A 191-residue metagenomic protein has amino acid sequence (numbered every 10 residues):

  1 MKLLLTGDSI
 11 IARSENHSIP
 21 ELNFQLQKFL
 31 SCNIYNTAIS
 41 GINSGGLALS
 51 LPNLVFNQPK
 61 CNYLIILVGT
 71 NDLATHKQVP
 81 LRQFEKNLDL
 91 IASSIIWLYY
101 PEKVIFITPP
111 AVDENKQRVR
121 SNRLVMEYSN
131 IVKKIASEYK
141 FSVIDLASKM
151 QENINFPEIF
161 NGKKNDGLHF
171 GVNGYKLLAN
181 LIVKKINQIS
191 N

Functional and structural regions predicted by a protein language model:
M1-G46, S50-K60: Serine-esterase "nucleophile elbow" of acetyl-processing enzymes
K2, N62-I65, K103: Structural motif
I34-N36, L47, L51, G162-N191: Histidine-centered active-site loop/cap adjacent to the catalytic His in serine esterases/O-acetyl transfer systems
T37-I42, I66-G69, L73-K77, Q151: Cell-envelope and extracellular/periplasmic
F56-C61, L98-P101, I189-S190: Glycine-rich phosphate-binding loop signature in dinucleotide/nucleotide-binding domains
L67-T70, I95-E127: Active-site segments of SGNH/GDSL-like serine hydrolases that catalyze O-acetyl group transfer/hydrolysis on lipids
P80-L90, S121-S129: Charged helix-capping and loop-helix junction motifs
E114-S148: Substrate-gating cap/lid alpha-helix
